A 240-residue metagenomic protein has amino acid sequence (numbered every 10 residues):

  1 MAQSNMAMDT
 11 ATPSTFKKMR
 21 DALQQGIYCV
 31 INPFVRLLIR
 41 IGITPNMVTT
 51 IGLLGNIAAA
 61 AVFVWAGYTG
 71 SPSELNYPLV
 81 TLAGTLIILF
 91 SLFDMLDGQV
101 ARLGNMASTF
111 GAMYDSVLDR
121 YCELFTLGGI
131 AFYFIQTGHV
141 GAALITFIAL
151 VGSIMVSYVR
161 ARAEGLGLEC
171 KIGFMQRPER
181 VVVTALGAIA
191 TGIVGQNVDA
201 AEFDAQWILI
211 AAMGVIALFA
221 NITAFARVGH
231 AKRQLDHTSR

Functional and structural regions predicted by a protein language model:
M1-G84, F125-R240: Hydrophobic alpha-helical transmembrane segments
P78, L89, G98-L103: Helix-adjacent hinge/juxtasegments
I87-L96, S108, A112, S116: Short alpha-helical catalytic segment bearing the HExxH-like zincin motif of zinc-dependent metalloproteases
S91, M95-Q99, V156-R160: Short helical (or helix-break) motifs at transmembrane helix termini and adjacent helical loops in multi-pass membrane
A101, N105-D119, K171-M175: Juxtamembrane helix-capping/reentrant segments at transmembrane boundaries
C122: A glycine-rich phosphate/pyrophosphate-binding beta-strand-loop-alpha-helix module
